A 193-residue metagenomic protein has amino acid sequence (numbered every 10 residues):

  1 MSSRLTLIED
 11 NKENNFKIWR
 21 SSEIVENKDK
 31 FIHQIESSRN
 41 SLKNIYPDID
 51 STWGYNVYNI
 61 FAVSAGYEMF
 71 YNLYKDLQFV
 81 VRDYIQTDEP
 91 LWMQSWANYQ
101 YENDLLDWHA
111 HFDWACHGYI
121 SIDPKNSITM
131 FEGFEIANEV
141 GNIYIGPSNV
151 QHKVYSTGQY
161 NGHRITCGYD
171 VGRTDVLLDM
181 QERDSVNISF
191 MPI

Functional and structural regions predicted by a protein language model:
M1-D88: Non-heme Fe(II)/2-oxoglutarate
T87-Y99: A short glycine-rich, His/Asp/Glu-containing loop-to-beta-strand
Y99, A110-N126: Short, conserved beta-strand element in jelly-roll/cupin
L106-H109, M130, H152-Y160: Short beta-strand His + acidic residue motifs that chelate non-heme Fe in jelly-roll/DSBH and cupin folds
C116-I120, Y160-L177: A short hydrophobic beta-strand segment most commonly corresponding to one strand of the jelly-roll/cupin
S121-E139, Y155: A short beta-strand-loop-beta hairpin characteristic of the jelly-roll/cupin
